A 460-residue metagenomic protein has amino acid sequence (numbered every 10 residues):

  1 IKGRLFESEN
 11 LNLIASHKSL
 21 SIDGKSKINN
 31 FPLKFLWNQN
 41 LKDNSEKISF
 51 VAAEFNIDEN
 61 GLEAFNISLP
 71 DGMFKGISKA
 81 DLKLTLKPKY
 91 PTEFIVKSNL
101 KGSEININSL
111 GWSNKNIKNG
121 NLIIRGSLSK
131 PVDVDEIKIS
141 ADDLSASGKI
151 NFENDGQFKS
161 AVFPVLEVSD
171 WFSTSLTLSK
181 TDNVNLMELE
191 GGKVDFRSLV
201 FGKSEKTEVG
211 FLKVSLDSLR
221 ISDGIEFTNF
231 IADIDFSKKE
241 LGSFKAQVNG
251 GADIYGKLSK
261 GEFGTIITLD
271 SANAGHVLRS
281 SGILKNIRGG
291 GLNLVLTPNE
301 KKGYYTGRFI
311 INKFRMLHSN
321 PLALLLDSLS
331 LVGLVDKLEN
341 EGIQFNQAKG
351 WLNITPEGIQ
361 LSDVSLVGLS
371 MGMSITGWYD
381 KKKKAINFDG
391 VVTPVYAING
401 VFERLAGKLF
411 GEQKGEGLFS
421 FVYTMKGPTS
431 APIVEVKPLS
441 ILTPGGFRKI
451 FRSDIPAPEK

Functional and structural regions predicted by a protein language model:
I1-V51, K79-E153, S198-G282, N286-T393 (+2 more regions): Solvent-exposed beta-strand/coil patches in large extracellular/periplasmic or lumenal scaffold regions
L41-N44, F55-S68, A80-L82: Mature soluble binding/inhibitory domains
N66, P70, T393-V434: Surface-exposed, gly/pro-biased binding rims or lids
P70-M73, I283-K285: Short, solvent-exposed beta-strand/turn "edge" segments of beta-rich domains on protein surfaces
F158-S173: N-terminal accessory interaction module
F172-G192, N299, R308: Flexible beta-edge/linker motif
N185-E205: Short, structured interface segments
